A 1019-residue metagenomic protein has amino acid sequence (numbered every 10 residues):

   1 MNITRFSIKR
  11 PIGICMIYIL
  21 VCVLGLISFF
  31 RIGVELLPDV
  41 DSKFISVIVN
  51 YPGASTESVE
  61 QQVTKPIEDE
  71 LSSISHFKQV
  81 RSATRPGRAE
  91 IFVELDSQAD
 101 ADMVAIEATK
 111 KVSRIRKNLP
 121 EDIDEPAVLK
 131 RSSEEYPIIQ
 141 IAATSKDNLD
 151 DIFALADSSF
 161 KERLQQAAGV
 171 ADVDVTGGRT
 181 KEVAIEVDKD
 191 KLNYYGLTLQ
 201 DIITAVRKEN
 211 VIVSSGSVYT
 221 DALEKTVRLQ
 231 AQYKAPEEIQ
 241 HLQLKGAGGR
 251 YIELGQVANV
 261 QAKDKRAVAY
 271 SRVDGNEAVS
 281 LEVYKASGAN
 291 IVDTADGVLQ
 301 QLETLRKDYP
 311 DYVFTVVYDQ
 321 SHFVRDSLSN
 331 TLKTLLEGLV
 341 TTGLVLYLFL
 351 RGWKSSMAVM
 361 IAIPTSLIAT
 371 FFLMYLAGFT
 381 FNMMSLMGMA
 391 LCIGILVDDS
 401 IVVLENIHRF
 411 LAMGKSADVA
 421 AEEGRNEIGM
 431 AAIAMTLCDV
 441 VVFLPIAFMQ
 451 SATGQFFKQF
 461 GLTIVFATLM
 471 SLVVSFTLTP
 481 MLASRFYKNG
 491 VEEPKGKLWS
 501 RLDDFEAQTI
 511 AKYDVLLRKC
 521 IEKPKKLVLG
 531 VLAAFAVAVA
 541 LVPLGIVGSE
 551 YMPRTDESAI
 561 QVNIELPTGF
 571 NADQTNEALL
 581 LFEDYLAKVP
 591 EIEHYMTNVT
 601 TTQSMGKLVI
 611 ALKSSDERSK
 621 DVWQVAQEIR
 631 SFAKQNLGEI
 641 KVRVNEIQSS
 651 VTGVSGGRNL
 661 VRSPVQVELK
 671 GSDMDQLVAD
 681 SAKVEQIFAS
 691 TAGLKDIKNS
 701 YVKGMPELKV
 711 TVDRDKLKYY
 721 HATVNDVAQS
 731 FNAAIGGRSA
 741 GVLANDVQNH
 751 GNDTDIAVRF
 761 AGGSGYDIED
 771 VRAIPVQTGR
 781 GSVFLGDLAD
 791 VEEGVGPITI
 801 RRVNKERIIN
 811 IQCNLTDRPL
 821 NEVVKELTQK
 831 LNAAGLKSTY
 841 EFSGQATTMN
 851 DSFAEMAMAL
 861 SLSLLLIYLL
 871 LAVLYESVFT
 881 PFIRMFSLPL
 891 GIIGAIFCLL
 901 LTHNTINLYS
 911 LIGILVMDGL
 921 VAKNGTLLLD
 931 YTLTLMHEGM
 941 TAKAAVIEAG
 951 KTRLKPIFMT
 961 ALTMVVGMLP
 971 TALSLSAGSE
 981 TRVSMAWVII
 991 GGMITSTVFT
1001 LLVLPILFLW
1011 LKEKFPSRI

Functional and structural regions predicted by a protein language model:
M1-V34, I428, K497-Y551: Signature of alpha-helical transmembrane segments and their immediate interfacial
F6, L37, I48, E90 (+11 more regions): Extracytoplasmic/periplasmic membrane-proximal domains and adjacent transmembrane bundles of envelope biogenesis
L24-F30, E35, V340-R409, F466 (+5 more regions): Hydrophobic transmembrane alpha-helices and their membrane-interface caps in long multi-pass transport proteins
G33-V49, T84, R131-P137, T176 (+4 more regions): Membrane-proximal juxtamembrane linkers immediately C-terminal to transmembrane helices
V47, L164, F460, M985-A986: Structured binding elements
S58-K130, D190-V211, Q232, D573-V661 (+2 more regions): Solvent-exposed, membrane-proximal periplasmic/extracellular interface segments of envelope transport and secretion
V317, V324, L328, L404 (+4 more regions): Helix-loop junctions and hydrophobic alpha-helical segments within the transmembrane domains of large membrane
I393-I407, G429-F448, Q455-W499, L608 (+5 more regions): Transmembrane alpha-helices and their membrane-interface boundaries in multi-pass membrane transporters and channels
